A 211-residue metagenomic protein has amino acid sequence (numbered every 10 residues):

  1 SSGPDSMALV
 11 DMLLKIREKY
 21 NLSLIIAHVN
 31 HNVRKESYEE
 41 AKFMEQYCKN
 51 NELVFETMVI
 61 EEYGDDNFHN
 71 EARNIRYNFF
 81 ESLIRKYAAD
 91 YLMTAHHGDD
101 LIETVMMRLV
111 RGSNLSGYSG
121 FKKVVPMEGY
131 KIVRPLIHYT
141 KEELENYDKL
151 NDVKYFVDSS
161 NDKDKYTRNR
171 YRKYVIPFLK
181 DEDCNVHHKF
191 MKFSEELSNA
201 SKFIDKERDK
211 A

Functional and structural regions predicted by a protein language model:
S1-Y174: Core alpha/beta nucleotide-donor-binding catalytic domains of modification enzymes
Y166-A211: ATP/NTP-dependent adenylation/nucleotidyl-transfer catalytic domains that generate, transfer, or process NMP-activated
